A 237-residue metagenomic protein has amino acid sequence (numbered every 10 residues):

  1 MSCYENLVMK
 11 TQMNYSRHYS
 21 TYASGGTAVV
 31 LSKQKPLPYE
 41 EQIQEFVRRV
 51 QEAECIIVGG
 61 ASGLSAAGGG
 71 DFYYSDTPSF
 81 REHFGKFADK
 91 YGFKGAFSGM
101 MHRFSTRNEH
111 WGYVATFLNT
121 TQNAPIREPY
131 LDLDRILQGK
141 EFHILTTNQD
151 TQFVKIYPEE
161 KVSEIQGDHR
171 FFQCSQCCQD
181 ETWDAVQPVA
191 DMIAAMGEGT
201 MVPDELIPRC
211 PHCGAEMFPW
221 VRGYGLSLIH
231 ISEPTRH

Functional and structural regions predicted by a protein language model:
S2-R236: Conserved catalytic core of sirtuin-type NAD+-dependent deacylases
